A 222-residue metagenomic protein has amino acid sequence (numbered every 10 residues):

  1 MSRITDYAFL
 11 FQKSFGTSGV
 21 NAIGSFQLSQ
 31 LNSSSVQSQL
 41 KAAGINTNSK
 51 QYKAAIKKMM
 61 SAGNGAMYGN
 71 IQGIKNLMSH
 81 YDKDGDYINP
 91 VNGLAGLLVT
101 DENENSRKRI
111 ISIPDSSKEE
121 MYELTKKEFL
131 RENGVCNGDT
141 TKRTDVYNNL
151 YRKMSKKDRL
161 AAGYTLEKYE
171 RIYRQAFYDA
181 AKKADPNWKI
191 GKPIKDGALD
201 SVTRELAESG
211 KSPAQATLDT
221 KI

Functional and structural regions predicted by a protein language model:
M1-I222: Type III/flagellar secretion export determinants
